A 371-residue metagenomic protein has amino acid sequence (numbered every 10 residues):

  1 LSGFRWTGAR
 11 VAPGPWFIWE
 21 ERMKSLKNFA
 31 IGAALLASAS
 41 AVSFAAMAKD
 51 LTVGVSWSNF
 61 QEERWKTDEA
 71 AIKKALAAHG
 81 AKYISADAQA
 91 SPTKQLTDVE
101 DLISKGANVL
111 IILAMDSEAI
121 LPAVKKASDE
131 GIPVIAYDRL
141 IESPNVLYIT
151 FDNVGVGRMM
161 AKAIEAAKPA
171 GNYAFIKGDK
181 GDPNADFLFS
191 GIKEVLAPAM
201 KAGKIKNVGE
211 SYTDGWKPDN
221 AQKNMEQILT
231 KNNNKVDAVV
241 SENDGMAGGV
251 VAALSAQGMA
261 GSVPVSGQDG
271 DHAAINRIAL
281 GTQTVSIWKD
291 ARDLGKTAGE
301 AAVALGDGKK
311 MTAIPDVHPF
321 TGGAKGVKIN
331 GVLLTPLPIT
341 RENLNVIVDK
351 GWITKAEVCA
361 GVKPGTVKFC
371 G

Functional and structural regions predicted by a protein language model:
R5, P15-E20, S25-A30, A46-G371: A residue-level marker of the well-folded mature domains of exported/periplasmic proteins
F29-A37: Sec-dependent N-terminal signal peptides
A37-A46: C-terminal segment of classical bacterial N-terminal signal peptides
